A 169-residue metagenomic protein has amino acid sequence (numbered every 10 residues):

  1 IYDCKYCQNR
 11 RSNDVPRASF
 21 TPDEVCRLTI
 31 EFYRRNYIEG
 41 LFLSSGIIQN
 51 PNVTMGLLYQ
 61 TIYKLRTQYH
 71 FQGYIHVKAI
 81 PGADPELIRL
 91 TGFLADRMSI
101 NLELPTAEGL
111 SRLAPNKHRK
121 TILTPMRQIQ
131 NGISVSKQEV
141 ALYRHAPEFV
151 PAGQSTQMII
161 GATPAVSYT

Functional and structural regions predicted by a protein language model:
I1, N9-T156, I160-P164: Conserved Radical SAM active-site core
Y6: Short, cysteine/histidine-rich loop/knuckle motifs that typically chelate Zn2+
T169: Conserved small/polar residues in nucleotide/adenosyl-binding loops
